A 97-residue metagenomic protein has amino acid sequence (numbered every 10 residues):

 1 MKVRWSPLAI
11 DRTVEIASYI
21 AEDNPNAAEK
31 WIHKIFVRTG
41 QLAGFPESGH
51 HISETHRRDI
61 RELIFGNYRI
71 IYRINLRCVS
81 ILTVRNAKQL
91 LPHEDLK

Functional and structural regions predicted by a protein language model:
K2-I60, C78: Basic, Lys/Arg-enriched alpha-helical interface segments
F65-Y68, R73-K97: Enriched for short, Lys/Arg-rich terminal
